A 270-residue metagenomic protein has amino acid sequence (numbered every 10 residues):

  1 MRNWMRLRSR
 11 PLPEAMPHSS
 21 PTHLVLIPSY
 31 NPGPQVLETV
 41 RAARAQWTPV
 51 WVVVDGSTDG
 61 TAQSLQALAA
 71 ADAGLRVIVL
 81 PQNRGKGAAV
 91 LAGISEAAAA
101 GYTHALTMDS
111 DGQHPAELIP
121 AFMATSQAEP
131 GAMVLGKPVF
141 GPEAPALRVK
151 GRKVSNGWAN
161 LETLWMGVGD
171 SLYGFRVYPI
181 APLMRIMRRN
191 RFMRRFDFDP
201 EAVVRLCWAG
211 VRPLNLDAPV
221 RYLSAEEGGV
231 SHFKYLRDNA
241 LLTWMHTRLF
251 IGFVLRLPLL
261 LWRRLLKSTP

Functional and structural regions predicted by a protein language model:
R2-S20, R189-P270: Hydrophobic helical membrane-anchoring modules
T22-L24, P49, E201: Cell-envelope/extracellular polymer assembly enzymes that use nucleotide-activated donors
Y30-A45: Short, well-formed alpha-helical segments that are part of the catalytic scaffolds of diverse glycosyltransferases
P34-E38, D59-L68, E117: Acidic helix N-cap motif at the loop->helix transition within catalytic regions of sugar-transfer enzymes
W51, Q63-A100: Conserved donor nucleotide-binding strand/loop of the catalytic core
V54-Q63, G112: A conserved acidic beta->alpha catalytic loop
Q82, G87-A99, A116-F196, L223-F233 (+1 more regions): Acceptor/aglycone-binding surface of glycosyltransferases and processive sugar-polymer synthases
Y102-Q113: Short beta-strand-to-loop acidic/aromatic patch adjacent to the donor-nucleotide binding site
